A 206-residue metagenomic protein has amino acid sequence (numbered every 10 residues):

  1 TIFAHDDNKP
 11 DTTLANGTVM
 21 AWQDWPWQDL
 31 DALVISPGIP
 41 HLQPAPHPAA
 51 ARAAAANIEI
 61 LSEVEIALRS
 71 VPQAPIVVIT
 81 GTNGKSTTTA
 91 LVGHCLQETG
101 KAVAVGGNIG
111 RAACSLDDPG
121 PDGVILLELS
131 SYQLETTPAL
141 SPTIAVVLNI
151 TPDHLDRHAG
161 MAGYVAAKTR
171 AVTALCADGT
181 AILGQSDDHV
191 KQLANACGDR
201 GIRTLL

Functional and structural regions predicted by a protein language model:
T1-A4, D199-L206: Short, intrinsically disordered, charge-balanced linker/junction segments flanking boundaries in proteins
I2-T13: NAD(P)-binding Rossmann-fold cofactor-contacting core
N8, D24, I39-P40: Short, surface-exposed acidic/glycine-rich loop or hinge patches that mediate macromolecular interfaces
T12-G17, P119: Short, conserved SAM-binding/catalytic segment of Class I S-adenosyl-L-methionine-dependent methyltransferases
G17-D29: Short acidic low-complexity segments
A21, S62, L205-L206: Short, solvent-exposed coil/turn linker segments
Q28, P37, H41-Q185, H189-I202: Phosphate-binding loop of NTP-binding sites
